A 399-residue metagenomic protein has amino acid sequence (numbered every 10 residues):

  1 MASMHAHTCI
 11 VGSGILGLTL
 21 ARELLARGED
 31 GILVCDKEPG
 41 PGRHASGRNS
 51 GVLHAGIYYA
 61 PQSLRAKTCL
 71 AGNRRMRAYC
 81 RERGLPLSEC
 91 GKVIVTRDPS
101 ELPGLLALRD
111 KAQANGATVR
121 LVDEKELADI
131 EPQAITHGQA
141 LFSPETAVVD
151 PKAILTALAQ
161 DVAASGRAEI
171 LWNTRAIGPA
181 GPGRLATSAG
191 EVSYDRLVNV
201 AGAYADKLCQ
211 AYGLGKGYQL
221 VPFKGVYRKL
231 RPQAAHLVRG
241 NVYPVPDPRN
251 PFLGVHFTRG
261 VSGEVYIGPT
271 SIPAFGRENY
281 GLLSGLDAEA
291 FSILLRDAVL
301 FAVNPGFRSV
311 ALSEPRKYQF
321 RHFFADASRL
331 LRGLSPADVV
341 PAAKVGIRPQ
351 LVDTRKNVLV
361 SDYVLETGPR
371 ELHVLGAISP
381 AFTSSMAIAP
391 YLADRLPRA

Functional and structural regions predicted by a protein language model:
A2-L16, L33: Beta1/beta-strand and adjacent pyrophosphate-binding region of the FAD-binding site in flavoprotein oxidoreductases
T19, P179-D287: Flavin-dependent oxidoreductases
L25-G47: Glycine-rich FAD pyrophosphate-binding loop
G51-E126, H137, G254-H256, E264-Y266 (+2 more regions): Dinucleotide-binding Rossmann-like beta1-alpha1 core, especially the glycine-rich loop that anchors the ADP
A60-A71, V95-G104, L141-Q160, L171 (+2 more regions): Short beta-strand to alpha-helix junction loop
A140-R196, Y204-K207, S384-M386, P390-R395: Helical element adjacent to the flavin cofactor pocket in flavoenzyme catalytic cores
G215-G217, A234-A235, G260-S262, I267-V345: Flavin-binding catalytic cores
P305-A399: C-terminal catalytic lobe of FAD-dependent flavoproteins
